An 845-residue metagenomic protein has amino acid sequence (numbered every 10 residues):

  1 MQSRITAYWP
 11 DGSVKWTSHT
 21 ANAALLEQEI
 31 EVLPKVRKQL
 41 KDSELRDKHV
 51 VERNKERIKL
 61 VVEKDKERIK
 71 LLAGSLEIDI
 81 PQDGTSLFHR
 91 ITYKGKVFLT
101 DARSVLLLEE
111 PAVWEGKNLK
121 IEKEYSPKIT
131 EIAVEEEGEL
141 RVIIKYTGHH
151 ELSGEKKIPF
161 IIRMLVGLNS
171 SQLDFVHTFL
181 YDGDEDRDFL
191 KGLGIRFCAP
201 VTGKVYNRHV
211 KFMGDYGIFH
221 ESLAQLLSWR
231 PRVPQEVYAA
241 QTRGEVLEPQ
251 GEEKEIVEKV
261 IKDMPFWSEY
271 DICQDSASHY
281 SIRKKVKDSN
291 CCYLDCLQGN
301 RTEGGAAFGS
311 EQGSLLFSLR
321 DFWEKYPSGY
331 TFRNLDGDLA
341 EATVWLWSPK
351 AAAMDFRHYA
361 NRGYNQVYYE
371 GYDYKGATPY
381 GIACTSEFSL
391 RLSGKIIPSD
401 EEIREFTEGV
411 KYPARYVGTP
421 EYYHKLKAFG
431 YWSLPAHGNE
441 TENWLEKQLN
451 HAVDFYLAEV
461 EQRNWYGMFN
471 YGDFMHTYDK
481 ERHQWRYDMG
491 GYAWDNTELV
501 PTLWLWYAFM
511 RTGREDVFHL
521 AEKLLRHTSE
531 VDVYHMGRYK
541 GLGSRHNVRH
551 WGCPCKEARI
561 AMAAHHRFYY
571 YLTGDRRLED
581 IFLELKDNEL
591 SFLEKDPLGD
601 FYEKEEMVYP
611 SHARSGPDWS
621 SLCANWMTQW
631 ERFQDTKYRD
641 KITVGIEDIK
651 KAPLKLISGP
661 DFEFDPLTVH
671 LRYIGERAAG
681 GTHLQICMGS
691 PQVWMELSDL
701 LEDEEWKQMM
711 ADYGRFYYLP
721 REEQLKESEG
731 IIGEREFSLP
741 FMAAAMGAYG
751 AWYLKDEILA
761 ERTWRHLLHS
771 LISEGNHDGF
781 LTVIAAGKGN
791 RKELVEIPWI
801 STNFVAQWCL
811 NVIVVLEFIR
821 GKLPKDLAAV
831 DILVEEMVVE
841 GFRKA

Functional and structural regions predicted by a protein language model:
M1-T17, D355-V367: Solvent-exposed beta-strand/loop surfaces of large extracellular or lumenal domains
Q2-I5, H424, D454-G490, V531-G552 (+5 more regions): Glycine- and aromatic-rich loop/turn segments at beta-sheet edges
A24-D42: Surface-exposed interaction regions enriched in Ser/Thr/Asp/Glu that occur as long low-complexity tracts or repetitive
R37-G74, G394-F429: Terminal connector regions
L72-G418, Y471-T477, A493-N496, E530-V531 (+1 more regions): Beta-strand/loop-rich accessory regions of lumenal/periplasmic or secreted enzymes, predominantly carbohydrate-active
S170, F175-V176, T378-L392, W494-E522 (+12 more regions): Conserved beta-strand->loop/alpha-helix structural units within folded catalytic cores of enzymes with alpha/beta
Q298, G304, S348-P349, F356-Y368 (+6 more regions): Substrate-binding groove/exosite segments of carbohydrate-active enzymes
S399-V410, T628-G680, Q685-A845: Terminal, non-catalytic domain-edge segments
